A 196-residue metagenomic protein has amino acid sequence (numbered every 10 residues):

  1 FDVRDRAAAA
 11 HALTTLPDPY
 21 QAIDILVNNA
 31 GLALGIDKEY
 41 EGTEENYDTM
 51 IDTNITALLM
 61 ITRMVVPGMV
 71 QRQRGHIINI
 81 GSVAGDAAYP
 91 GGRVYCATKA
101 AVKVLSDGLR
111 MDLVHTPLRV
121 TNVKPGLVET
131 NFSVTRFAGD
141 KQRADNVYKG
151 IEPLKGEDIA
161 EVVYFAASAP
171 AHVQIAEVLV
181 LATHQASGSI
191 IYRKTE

Functional and structural regions predicted by a protein language model:
F1-H11, E44: The beta1-alpha1 cofactor-binding region of Rossmann-like NAD(H)/NADP(H)-dependent oxidoreductases
D37-E39, T43-I51: Substrate-binding pocket helix/loop in short-chain dehydrogenase/reductase
G42, A88-C96, G108: Active-site loop-to-helix junction immediately N-terminal to the catalytic Tyr of the SDR YXXXK motif in Rossmann-fold
T62, T98: Active-site helix of classical SDR
P67, M111-V114: Alpha-helical segment proximal to the catalytic Tyr-Lys
S82: Residue(s) in the substrate-gating loop at a strand-loop-helix junction that position the organic substrate next
N122-G126, Q142-S189: C-terminal helical subdomain
